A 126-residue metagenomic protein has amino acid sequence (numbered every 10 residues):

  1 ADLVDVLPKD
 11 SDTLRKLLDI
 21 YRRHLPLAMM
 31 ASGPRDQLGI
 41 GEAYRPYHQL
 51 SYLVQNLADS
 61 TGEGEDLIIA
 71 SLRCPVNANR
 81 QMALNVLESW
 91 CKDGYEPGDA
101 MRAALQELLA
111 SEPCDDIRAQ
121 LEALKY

Functional and structural regions predicted by a protein language model:
A1-K9, D19, D36-D59, Q81-Y95 (+1 more regions): Structural detector for internal amphipathic alpha-helices that build alpha-solenoid repeat scaffolds
A1-Q37, T61-R73, G94-L109: Amphipathic alpha-helical scaffolding segments comprising HEAT/armadillo-like alpha-solenoid repeats
R73-A78, S111-D115: Short coil/turn segments at helix-helix junctions and helix-capping linkers within large alpha-helical proteins
N77-R80, G98: Alpha-helix N-cap/helix-initiation sites
M101-L108, P113-L124: Extracellular glycan-interacting surfaces
